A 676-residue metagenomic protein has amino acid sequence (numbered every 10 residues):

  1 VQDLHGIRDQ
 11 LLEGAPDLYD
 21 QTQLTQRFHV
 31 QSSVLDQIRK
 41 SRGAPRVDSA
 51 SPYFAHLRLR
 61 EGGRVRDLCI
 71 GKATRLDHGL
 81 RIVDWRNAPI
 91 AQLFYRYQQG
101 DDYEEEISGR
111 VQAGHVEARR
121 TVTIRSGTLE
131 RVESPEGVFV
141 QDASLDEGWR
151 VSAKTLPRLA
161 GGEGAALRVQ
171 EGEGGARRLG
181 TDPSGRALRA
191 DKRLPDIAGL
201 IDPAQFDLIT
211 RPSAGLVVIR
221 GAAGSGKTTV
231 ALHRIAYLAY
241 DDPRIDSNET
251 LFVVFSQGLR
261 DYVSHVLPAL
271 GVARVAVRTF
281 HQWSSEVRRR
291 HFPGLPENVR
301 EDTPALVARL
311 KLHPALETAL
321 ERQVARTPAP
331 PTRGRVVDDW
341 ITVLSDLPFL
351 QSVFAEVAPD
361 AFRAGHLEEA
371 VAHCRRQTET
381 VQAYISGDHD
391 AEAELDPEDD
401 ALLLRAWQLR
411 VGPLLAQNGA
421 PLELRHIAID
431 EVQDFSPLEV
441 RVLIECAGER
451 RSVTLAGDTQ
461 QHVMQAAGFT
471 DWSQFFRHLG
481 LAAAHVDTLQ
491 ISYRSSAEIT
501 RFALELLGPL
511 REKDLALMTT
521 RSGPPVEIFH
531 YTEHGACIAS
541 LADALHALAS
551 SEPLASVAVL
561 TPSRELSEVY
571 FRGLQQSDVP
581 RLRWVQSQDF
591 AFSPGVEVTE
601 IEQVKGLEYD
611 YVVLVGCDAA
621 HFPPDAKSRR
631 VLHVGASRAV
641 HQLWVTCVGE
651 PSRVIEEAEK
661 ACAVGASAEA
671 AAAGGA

Functional and structural regions predicted by a protein language model:
V1-D207: Extended, charged low-complexity regulatory segments
A44, G185-L188, K192, T250 (+4 more regions): Generic amphipathic alpha-helical segments used as scaffolds and interaction surfaces in large, multi-domain proteins
R58-R64, Q408-V411, S563: Short, flexible beta-strand-to-coil junctions
E104, G215, A236-I429, Q433-R451 (+3 more regions): Alpha-helical nucleic-acid-binding subdomain of P-loop helicases immediately C-terminal to the Walker A/P-loop
R125-G148, G174-N298, V604, V634-S637 (+1 more regions): P-loop NTPase Walker
R193, I197, K227-A231, L395-D400 (+2 more regions): Phosphate/oxyanion-binding active-site loops and adjacent basic polyanion-contact surfaces
I245-N248, Q257-D261, H265-F292, V411-H426 (+1 more regions): Conserved helicase motor core of SF1/SF2 NTP-dependent helicases
